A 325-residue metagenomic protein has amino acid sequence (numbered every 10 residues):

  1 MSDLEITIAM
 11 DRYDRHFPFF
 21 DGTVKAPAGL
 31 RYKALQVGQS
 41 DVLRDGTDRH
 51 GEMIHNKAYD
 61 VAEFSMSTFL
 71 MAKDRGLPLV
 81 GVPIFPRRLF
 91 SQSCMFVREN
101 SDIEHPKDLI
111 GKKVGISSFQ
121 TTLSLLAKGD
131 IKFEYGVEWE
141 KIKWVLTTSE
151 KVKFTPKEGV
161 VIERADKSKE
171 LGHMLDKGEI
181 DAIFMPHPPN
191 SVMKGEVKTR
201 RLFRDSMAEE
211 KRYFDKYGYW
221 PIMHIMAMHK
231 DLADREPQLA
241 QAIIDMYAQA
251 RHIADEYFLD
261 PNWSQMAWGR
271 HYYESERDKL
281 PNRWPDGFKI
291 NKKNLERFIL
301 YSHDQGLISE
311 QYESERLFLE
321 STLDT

Functional and structural regions predicted by a protein language model:
M1-T7, I103-K113, K279, D304 (+1 more regions): Immediate post-signal peptide segment of exported/extracytoplasmic ligand-binding proteins
T7, D11-G129, F133-E140, W144-K151: Short, glycine-/small- and polar/acidic-enriched structural segments that line small-molecule recognition paths
K33-E52, E104, V145-K177, Y273-E274 (+1 more regions): Short helix-initiation/N-cap motifs at beta->coil->alpha
V160-L259: Pocket-lining segment of extracytoplasmic ligand-binding domains
A227, A233-D304: Secondary-structure end/capping motifs
K289-T325: Long, low-complexity C-terminal extensions of enzymes
